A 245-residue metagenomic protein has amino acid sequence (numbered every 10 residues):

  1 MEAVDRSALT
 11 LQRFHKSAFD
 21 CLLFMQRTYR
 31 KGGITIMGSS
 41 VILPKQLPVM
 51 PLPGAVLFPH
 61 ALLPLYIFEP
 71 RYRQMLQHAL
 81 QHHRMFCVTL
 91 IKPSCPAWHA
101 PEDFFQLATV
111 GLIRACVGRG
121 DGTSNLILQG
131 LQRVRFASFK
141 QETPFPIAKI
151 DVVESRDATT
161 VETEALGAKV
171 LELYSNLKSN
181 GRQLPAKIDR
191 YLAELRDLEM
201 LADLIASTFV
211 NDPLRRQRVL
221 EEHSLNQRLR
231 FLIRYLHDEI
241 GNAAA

Functional and structural regions predicted by a protein language model:
K31-A245: N-terminal low-complexity, acidic/polar interaction/targeting segments
